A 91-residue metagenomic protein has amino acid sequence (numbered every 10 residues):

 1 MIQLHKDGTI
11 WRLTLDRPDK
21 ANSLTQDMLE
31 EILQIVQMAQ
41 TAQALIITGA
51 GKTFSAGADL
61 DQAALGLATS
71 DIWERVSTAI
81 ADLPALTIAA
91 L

Functional and structural regions predicted by a protein language model:
M1-A50, L65: Conserved CoA-thioester-binding segment of acyl-CoA-metabolizing enzymes
L24-T25, A58, L91: Short, flexible helix/strand-to-coil boundary loops that buttress conserved ligand/catalytic motifs in alpha/beta
G49-A81: Glycine- (often His-adjacent) and acidic-residue-rich active-site loop that binds/positions the CoA thioester
A79-L91: Glycine-rich beta-to-alpha active-site loop
